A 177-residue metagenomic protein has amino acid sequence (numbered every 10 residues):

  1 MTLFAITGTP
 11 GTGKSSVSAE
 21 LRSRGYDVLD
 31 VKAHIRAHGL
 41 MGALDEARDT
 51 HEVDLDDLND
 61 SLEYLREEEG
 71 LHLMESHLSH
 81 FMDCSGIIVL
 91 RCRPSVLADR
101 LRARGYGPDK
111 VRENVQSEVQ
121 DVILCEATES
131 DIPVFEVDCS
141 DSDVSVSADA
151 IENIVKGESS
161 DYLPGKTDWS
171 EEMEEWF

Functional and structural regions predicted by a protein language model:
M1-L3: Pre-Walker A (Motif I) flank of P-loop NTPase domains
I6: Hydrophobic anchor at the beta1->P-loop junction of P-loop NTPases
T9, L21: P-loop (Walker A) phosphate-binding loop of NTP-binding proteins
K14: Conserved lysine of the Walker
V17-S18: Post-Walker A alpha-helix
D27-M82, K166-W176: ATP-dependent small-molecule kinase phosphotransfer cores that center on conserved nucleotide phosphate-binding segments
C92-F135, D141-S142, S159: A glycine- and Lys/Arg-enriched "phosphate-lid" helix/loop adjacent to the NTP-binding pocket of small-molecule kinases
T128-F177: NTP-dependent small-molecule kinase module
